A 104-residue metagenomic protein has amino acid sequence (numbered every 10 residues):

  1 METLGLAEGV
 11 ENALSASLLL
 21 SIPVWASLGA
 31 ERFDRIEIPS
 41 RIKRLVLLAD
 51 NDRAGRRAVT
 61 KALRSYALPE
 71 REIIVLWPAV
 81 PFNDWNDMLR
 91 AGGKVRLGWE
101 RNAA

Functional and structural regions predicted by a protein language model:
M1-L4, V10-A104: TOPRIM fold recognition
